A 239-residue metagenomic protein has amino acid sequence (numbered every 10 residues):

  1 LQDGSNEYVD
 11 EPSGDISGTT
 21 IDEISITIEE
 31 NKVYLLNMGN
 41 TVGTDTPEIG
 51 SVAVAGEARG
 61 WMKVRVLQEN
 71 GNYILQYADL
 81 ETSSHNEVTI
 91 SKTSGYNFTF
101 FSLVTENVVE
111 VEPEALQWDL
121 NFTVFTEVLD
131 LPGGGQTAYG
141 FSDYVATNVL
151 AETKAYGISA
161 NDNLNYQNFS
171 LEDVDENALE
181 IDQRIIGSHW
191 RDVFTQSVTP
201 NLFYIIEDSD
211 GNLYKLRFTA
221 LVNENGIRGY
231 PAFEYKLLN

Functional and structural regions predicted by a protein language model:
L1-N239: Surface-exposed, beta-sheet-biased, low-hydrophobicity segments with strongly acidic/polar composition
